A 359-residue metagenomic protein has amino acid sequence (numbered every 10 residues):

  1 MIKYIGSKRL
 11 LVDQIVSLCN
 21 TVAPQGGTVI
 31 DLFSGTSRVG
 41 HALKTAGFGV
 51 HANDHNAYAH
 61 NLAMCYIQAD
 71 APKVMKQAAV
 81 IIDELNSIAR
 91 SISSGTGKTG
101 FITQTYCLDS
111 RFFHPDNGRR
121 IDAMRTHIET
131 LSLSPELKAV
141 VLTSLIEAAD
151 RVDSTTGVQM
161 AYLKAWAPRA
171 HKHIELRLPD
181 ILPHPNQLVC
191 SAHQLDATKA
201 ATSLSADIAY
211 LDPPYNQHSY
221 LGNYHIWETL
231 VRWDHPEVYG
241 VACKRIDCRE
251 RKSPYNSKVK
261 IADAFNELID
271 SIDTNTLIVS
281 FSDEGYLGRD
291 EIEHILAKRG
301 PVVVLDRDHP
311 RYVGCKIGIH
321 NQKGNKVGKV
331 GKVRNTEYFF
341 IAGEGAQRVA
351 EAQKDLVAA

Functional and structural regions predicted by a protein language model:
M1-F33, R38-A46, A59-L62, A69 (+1 more regions): S-adenosyl-L-methionine
V29-L43, A52-A57, L204-N223, V238 (+1 more regions): Conserved proline-anchored active-site loop of SAM-dependent methyltransferases that bridges a beta-strand
A63-I121: Conserved phosphoryl-transfer catalytic core
G95-T99, T103-N223, P236-R251: SAM-dependent nucleic-acid methyltransferase catalytic core
L230-L268: Glycine-rich S-adenosyl-L-methionine
S253-V303: Conserved Class I SAM-dependent methyltransferase catalytic core
G288-A358: C-terminal catalytic and target-recognition region of SAM-dependent MTase-like enzymes, primarily methyltransferases
